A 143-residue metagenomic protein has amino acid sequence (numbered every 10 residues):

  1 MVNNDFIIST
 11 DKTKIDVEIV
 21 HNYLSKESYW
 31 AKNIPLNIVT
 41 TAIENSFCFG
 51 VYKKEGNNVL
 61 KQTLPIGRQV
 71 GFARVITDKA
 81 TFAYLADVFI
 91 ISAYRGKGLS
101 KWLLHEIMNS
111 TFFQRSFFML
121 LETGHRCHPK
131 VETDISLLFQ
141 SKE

Functional and structural regions predicted by a protein language model:
M1-I34: Short amphipathic alpha-helix that is part of the acyltransferase structural core
K26, N45-S46, Q114: Structured helix-beta-strand junction loops
N37-N57, Q62-S92: A conserved beta-strand-loop-helix scaffold within acyl/acetyltransferase catalytic domains
I90, G96-N109: Conserved acetyl-CoA-binding loop-helix of GNAT-fold acetyltransferases
L104, N109-T123: Conserved GNAT acetyl-CoA-binding A-motif
E122, E132-E143: Conserved catalytic-core motifs of GNAT/GCN5-like acyltransferases
R126-K130: Short, charged/polar "capping" segments at the starts of alpha-helices and the immediately preceding loops
